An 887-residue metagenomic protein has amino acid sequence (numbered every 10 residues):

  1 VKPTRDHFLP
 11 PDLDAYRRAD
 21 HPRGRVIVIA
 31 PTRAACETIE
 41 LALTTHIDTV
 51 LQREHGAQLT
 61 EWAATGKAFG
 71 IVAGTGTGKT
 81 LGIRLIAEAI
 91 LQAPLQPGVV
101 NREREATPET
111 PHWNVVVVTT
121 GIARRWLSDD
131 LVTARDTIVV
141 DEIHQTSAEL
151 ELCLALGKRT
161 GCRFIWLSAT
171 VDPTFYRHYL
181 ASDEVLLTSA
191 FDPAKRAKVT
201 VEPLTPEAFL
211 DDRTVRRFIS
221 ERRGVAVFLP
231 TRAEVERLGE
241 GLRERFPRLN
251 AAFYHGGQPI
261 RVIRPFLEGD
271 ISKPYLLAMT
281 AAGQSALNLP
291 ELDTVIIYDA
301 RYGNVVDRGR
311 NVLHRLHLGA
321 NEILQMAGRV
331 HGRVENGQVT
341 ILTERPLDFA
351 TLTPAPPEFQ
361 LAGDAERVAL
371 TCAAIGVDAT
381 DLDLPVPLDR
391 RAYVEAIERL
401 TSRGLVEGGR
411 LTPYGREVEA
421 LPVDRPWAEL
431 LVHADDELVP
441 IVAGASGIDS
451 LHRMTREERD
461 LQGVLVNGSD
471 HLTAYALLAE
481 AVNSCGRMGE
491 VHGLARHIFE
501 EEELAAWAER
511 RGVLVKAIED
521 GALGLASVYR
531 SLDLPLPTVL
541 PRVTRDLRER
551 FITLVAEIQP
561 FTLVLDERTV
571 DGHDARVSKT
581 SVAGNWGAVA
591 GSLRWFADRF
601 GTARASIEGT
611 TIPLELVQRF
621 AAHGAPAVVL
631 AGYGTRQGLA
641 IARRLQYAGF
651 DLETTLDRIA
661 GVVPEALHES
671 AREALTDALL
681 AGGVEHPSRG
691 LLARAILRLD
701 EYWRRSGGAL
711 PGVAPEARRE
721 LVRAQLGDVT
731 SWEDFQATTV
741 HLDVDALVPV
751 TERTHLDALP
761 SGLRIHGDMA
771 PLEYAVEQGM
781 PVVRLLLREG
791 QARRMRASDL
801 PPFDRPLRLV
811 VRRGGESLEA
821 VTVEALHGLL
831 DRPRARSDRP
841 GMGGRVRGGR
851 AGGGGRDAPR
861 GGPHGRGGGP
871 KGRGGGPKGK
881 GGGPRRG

Functional and structural regions predicted by a protein language model:
V1-P426, L430: P-loop NTPase motor module signature
D129-Q145, Y298-R301, L313, N321 (+4 more regions): Extended active-site and interfacial segments that coordinate phosphate-rich ligands in large catalytic machineries
V139-D141, L249-Y254, P259-I260, P265 (+2 more regions): Charge-dense polyanion-binding interfaces
E407-G409, G572, Y633-R636, Y774-G779: Short acidic-glycine loop/turn motifs at beta-strand connectors
I441-A575, T580, N585-D757, D799-G861 (+1 more regions): Acidic, serine/threonine- and proline-rich low-complexity intrinsically disordered segments
A575-R576, T754-R784: Amphipathic alpha-helical packing elements
A851, G872, G879-G881: N-terminal cationic leader/targeting segments used for protein routing and processing
